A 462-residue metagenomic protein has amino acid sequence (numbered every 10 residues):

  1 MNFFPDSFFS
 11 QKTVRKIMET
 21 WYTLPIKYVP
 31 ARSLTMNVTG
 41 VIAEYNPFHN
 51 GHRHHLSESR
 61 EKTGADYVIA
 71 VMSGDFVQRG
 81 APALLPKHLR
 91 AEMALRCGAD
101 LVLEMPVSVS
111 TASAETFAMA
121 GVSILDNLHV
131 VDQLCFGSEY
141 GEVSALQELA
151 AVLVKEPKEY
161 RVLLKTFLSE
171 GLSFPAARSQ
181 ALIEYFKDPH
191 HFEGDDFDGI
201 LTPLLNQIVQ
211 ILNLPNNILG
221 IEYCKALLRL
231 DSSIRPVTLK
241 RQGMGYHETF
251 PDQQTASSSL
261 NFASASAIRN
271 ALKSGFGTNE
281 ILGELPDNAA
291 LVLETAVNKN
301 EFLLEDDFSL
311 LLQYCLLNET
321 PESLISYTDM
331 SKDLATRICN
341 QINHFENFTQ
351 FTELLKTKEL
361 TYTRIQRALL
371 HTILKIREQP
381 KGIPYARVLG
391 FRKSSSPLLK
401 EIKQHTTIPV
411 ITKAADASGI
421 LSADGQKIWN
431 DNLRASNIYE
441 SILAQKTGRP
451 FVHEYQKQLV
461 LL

Functional and structural regions predicted by a protein language model:
F4-R15: N-terminal amphipathic/hydrophobic targeting modules at extreme N-termini, encompassing cleavable Sec/SRP-type signal
M36-R90: N-terminal catalytic cores of NTP/NDP-binding nucleotidyl/phosphoryl-transfer enzymes
R60-E61, L95, V122, D126-N127: Non-catalytic positions within long, well-ordered alpha-helices that form the structural scaffold/packing of enzyme
T63-A65, A99, V130-V131: Short, high-confidence coil segments that cap the C-terminus of an alpha-helix and link into the following beta-strand
E92-P106: A glycine-rich helix N-cap at a beta->alpha junction
M105-L462: Active-site cores that bind ATP or allylic diphosphates and position pyrophosphate for catalysis
